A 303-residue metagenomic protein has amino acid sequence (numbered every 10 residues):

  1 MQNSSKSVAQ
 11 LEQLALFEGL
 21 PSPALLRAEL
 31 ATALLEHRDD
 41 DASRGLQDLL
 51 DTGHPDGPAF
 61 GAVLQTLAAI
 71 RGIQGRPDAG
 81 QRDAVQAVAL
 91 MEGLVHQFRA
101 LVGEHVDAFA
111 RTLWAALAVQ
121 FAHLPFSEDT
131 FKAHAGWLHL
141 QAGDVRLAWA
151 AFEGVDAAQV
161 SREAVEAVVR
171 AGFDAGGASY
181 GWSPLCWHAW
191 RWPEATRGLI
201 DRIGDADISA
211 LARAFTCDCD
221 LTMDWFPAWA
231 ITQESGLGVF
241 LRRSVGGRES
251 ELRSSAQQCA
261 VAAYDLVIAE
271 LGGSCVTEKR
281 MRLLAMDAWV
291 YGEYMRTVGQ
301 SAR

Functional and structural regions predicted by a protein language model:
Q2-H37: N-terminal leader/linker segments that initiate helical-solenoid repeat arrays
Q2-K6, L34-S43, G72-I73, A84-M91 (+3 more regions): Helix-turn-helix repeat elements of alpha-solenoid scaffolds
E18-L26, D56, Q86-F98, L124-A133 (+4 more regions): Generic helix N-cap/helix-start motif at coil->alpha-helix transitions
A28, T32-A33, L49, L64-L67 (+2 more regions): Residue-level signature for tetratricopeptide repeat
A33, A142-A158, R162-A171: Alpha-helical protein-protein interaction scaffolds
D39-Q74, A157-R170: Short, charge-rich amphipathic alpha-helical segments embedded in non-transmembrane helical bundles/solenoids
Q47, A150-G154, C186: Alpha-solenoid helical repeat scaffolds
H105-A116, F121-D129, A133, A142-W149 (+1 more regions): Eukaryotic alpha-helical solenoid repeat scaffolds
